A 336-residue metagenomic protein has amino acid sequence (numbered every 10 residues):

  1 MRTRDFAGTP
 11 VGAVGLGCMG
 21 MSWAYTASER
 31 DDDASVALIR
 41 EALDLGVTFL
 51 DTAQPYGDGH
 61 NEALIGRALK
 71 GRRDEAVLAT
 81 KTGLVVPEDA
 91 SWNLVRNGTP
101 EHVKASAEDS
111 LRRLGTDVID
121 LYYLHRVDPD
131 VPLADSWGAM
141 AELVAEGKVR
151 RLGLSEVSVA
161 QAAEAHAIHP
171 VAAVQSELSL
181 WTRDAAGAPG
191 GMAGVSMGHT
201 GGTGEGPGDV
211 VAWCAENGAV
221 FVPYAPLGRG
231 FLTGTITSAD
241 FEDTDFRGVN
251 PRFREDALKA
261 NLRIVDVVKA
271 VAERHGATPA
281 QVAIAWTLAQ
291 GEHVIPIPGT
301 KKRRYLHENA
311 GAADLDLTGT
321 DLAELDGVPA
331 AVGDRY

Functional and structural regions predicted by a protein language model:
M1-A76: N-terminal binding-site loop/beta-alpha segment at the start of enzyme catalytic domains that lines or forms
L16-C18, T52, L121-L124, L154 (+2 more regions): Conserved beta-strand positions
G20-D32, D89-H102: Active-site mouth loops of central-metabolism enzymes
E29-A42, G98-L114, S158-E164: Short, acidic/polar
E41, L45, R113-L114, G147 (+1 more regions): Structural motif
G66-T80, G138, E142, E146: Alpha-helix-loop-beta-strand connector modules within alpha/beta enzyme cores
L111-P129: Active-site groove signature of glycoside hydrolases
V127, L133-Y336: Beta/alpha (TIM)-barrel catalytic core signal, keyed to glycine-rich beta->alpha loops juxtaposed to Asp/Glu that bind
